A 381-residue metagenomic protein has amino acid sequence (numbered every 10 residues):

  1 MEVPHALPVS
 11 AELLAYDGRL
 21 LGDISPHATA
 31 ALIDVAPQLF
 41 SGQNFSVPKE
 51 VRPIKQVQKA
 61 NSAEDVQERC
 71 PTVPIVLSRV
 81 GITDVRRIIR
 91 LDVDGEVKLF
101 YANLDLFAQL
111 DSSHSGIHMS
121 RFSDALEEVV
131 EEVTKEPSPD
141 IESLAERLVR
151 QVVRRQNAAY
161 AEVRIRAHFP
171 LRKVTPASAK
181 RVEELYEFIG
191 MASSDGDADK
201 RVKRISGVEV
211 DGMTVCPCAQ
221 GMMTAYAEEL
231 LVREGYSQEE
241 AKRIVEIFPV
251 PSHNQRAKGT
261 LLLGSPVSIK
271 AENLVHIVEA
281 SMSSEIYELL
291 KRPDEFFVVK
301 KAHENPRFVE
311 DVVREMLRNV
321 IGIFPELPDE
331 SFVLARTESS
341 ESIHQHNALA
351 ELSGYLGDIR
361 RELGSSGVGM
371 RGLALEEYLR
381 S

Functional and structural regions predicted by a protein language model:
E2-S381: N-terminal intrinsically disordered, cationic/polar leader segments that include organellar targeting peptides
